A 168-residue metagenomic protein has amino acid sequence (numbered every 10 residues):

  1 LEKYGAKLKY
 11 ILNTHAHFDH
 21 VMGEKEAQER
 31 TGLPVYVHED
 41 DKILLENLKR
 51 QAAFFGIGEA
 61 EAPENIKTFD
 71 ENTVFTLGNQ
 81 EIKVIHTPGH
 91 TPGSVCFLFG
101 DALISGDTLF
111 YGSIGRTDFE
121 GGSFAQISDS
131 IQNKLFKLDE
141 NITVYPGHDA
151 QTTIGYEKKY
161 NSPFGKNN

Functional and structural regions predicted by a protein language model:
E2-T76, K159-P163: Active-site HxH/HxHxD metal-binding segment of metal-dependent hydrolases
A6, Q51-F54, E81-N168: Metallo-beta-lactamase
